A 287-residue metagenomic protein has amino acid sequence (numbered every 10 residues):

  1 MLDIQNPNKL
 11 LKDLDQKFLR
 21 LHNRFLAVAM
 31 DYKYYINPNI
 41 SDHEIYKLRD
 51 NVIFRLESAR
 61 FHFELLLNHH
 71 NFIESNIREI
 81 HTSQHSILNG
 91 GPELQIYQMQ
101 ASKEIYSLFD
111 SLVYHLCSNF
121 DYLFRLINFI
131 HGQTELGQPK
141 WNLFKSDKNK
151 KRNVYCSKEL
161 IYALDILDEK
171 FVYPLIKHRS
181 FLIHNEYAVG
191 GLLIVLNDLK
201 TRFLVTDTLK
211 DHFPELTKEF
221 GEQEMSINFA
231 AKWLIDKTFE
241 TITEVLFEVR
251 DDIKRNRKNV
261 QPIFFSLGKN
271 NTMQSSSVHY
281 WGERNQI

Functional and structural regions predicted by a protein language model:
M1-Y114, F124-I287: Acidic, Ser/Thr/Gly/Pro-rich intrinsically disordered interaction regions
